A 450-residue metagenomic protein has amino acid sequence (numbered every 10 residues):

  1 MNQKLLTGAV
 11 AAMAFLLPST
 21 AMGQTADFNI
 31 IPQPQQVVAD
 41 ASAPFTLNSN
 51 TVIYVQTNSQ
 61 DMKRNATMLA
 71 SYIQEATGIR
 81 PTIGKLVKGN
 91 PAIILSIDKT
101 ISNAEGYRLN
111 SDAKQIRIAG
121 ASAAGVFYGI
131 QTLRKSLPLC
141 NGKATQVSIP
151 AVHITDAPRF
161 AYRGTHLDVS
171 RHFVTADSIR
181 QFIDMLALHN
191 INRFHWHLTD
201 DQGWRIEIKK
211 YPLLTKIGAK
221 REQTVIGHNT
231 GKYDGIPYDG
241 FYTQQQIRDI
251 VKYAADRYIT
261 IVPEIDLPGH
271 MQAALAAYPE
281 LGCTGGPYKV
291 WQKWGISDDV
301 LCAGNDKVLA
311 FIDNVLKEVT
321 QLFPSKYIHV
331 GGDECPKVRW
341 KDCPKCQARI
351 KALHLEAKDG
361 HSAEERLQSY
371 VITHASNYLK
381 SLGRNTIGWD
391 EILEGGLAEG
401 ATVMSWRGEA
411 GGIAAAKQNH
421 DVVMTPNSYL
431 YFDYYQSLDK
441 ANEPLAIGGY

Functional and structural regions predicted by a protein language model:
M1-D27: Bacterial Sec-dependent N-terminal signal peptides
Q24-Y162: Contiguous, structured surface segment used for ligand recognition
S102-Y327, H374, Y378: Feature activates predominantly on carbohydrate-active enzymes
S170, T199-G203, D266-H270, D333-K337 (+3 more regions): Active-site beta-loop-alpha junctions enriched in small/polar residues
A274-E280, T284, K289-A401, W406-K417: Active-site neighborhood of glycoside hydrolase catalytic domains
G383, L393-E399, W406-Y450: Conserved alpha/beta catalytic core and glycan-binding cleft of carbohydrate-active enzymes
